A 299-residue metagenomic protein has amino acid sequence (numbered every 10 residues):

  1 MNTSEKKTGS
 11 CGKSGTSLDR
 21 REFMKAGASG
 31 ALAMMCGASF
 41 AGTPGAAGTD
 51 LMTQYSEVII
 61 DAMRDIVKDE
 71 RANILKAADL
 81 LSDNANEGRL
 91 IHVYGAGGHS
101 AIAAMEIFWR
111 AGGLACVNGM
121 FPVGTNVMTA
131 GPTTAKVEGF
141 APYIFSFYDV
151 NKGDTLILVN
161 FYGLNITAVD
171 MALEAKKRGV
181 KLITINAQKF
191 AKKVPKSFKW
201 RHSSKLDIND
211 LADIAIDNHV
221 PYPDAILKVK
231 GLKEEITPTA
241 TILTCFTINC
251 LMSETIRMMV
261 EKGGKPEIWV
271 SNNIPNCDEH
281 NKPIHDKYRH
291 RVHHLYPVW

Functional and structural regions predicted by a protein language model:
M1-L18, C36: N-terminal secretory signal peptides
T16, A38-D61: C-terminal segment of N-terminal export signals and the immediately downstream linker at the start of the mature
R20-A33: N-terminal export leaders
D69-N84: A short, well-structured juxtamembrane/interface segment
N73-A77, V93-G95, V260-W269: Flexible, glycine/charged-enriched surface loops at secondary-structure junctions
V93-M252: Glycine-rich phosphate-binding loops that contact phosphosugars or nucleotide phosphates
D224-K228, M258-N281: Internal, active-site/partner-interface "lid" segment
P275-W299: Acidic, Ser/Thr-rich low-complexity intrinsically disordered segments
